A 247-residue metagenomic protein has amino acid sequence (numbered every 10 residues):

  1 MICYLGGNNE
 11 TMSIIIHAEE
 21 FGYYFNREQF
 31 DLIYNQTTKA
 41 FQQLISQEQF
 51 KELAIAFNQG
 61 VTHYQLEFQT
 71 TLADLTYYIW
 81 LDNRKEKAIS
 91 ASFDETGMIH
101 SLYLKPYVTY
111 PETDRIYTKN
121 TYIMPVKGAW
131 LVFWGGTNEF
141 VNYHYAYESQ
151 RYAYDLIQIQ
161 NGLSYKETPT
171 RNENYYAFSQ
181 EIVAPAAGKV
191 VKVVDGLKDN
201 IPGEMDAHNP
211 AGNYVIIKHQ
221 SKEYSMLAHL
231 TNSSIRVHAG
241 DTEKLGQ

Functional and structural regions predicted by a protein language model:
M1-Y23: Short, low-complexity N-terminal intrinsically disordered segments enriched in polar/charged residues
G6, Y24-N26, Q36, Q49-E181 (+1 more regions): Polar/charged, compositionally biased leader and regulatory segments
E19-G22, T37-F41, H229-L230: Second-shell loop/turn segments in exported
F25-L44: Short, well-ordered alpha-helical segments enriched in acidic and aromatic residues
V132, H208, D241-Q247: Conserved, short, structured surface segments that act as functional micro-motifs
E181-A184, V190-K192, S234-V237, E243: Short beta-strand segments of a lipoyl-like beta-sandwich/carrier module
K189-T231: Zn2+-dependent peptidoglycan hydrolase active-site motif and core
E223-L245: Short histidine-centered loop motifs in beta-beta connectors
